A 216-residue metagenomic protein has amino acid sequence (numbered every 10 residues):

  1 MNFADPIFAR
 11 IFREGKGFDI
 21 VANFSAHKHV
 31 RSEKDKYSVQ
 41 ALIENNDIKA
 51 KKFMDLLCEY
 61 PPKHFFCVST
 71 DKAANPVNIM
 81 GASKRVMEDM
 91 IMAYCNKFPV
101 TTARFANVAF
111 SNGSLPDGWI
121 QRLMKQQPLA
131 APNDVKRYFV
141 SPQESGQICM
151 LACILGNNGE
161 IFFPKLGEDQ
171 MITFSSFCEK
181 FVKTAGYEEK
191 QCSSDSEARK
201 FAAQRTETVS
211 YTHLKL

Functional and structural regions predicted by a protein language model:
M1-G17: Conserved Rossmann-fold cofactor-binding substructure of NAD(P)-dependent oxidoreductases
G17-F18, P62: Local beta-strand N-terminus motif with an aromatic residue
N23, H29-E44, I48-R85, A93 (+1 more regions): Conserved Rossmann-fold NAD(P)-dependent oxidoreductase catalytic core, especially the SDR/UDP-sugar
I79-G81, R85-E160, M171-G186: NAD(P)-dependent short-chain dehydrogenase/reductase
E189-S196: C-terminal substrate-binding/catalytic lobe of Rossmann-fold NAD(P)-dependent oxidoreductases
A198-E207: AAA+ P-loop NTPase nucleotide-binding core of proteostasis motors
T212-L216: Conserved small/polar residues in nucleotide/adenosyl-binding loops
